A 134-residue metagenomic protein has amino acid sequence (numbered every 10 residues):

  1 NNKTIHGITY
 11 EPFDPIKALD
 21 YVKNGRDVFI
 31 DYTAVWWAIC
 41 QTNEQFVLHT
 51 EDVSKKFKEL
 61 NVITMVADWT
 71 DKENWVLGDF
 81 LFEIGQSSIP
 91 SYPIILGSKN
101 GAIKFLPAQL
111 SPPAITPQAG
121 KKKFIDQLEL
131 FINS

Functional and structural regions predicted by a protein language model:
N1-S134: Proteins that catalyze or organize thiol-disulfide redox chemistry and the adjacent proteostasis machinery handling
